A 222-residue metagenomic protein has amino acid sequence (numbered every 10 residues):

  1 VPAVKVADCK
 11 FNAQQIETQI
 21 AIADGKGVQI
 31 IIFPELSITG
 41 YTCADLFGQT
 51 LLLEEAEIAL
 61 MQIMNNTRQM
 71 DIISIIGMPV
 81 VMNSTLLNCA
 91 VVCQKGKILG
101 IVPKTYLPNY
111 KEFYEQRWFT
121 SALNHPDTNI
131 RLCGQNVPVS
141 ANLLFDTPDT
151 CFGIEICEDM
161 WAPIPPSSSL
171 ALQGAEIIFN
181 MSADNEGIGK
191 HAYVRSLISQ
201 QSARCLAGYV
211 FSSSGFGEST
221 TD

Functional and structural regions predicted by a protein language model:
V1-D222: Enzyme catalytic cores with a strong preference for nitrogen-chemistry domains
